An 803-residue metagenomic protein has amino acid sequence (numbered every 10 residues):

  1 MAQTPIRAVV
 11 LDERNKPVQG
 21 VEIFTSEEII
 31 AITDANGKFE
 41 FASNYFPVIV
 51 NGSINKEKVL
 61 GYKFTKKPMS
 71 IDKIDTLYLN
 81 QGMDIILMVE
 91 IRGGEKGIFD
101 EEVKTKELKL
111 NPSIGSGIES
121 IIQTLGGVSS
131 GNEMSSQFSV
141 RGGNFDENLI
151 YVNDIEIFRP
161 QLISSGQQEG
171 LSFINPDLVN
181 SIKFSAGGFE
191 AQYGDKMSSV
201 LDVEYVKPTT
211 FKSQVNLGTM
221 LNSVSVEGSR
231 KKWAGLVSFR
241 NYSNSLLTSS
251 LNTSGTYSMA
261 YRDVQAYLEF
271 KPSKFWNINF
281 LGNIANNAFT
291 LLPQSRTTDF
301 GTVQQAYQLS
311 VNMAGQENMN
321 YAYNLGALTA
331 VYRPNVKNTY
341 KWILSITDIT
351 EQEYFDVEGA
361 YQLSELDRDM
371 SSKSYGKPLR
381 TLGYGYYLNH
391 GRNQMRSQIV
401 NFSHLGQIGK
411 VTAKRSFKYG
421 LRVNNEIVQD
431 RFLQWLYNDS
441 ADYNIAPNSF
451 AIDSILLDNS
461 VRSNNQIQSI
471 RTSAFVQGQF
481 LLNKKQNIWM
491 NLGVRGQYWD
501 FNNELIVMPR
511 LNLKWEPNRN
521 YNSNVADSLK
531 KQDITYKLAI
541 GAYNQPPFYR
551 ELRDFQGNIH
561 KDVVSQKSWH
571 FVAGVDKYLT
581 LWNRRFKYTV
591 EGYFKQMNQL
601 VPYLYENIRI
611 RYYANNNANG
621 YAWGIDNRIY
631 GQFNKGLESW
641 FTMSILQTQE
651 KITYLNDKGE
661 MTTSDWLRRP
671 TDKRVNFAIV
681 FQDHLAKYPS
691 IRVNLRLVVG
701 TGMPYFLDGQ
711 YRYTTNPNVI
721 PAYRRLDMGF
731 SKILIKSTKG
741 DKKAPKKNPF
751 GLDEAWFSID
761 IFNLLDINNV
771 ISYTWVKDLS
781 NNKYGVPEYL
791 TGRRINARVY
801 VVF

Functional and structural regions predicted by a protein language model:
E28-K38: Short, acidic Ser/Thr/Gly-rich low-complexity loop/linker segments typical of extracellular and cell-surface proteins
K63-P68, K73, E95-N148, D154-F189 (+2 more regions): Periplasmic N-terminal accessory/gating domains of Gram-negative outer-membrane beta-barrel systems
Q214, M220-N241, S254-Q294, E317-I346: Transmembrane beta-barrel wall of Gram-negative outer-membrane proteins
K271-N286, Q316-N502, T589-G592, W640: Face-selective signature of the C-terminal outer-membrane beta-barrel domain
K341-S345, Q352, K537, S565-W623 (+1 more regions): Membrane-embedded beta-barrel scaffold of Gram-negative outer-membrane proteins
S397-I399, S416, R422, S460-K587 (+2 more regions): Structural signature of Gram-negative outer-membrane beta-barrels, strongest in the C-terminal barrel of TonB-dependent
L481-K485, F594-Q596, N615-L707: Gram-negative outer-membrane beta-barrel transporters
S639, V698-D708, K732-F803: C-terminal beta-signal and adjacent terminal beta-strands/loops of Gram-negative outer-membrane beta-barrel proteins
